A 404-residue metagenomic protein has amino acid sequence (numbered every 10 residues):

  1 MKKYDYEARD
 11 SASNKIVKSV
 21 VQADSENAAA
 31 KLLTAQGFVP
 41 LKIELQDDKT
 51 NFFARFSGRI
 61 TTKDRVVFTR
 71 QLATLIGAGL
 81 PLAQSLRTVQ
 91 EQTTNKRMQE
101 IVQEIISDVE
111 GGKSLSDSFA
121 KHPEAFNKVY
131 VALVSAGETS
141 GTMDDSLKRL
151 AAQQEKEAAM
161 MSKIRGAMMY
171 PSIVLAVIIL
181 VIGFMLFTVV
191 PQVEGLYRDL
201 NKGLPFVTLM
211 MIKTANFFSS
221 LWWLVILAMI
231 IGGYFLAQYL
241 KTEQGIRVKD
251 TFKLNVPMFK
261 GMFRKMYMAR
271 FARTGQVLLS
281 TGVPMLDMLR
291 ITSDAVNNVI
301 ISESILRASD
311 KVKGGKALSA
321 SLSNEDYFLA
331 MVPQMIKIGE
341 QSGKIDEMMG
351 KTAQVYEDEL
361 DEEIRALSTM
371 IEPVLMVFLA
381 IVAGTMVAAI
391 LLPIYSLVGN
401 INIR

Functional and structural regions predicted by a protein language model:
M1-I173, D250, L254-P373: Catalytic metal-binding core of the metallo-beta-lactamase
Q99, F187, T208, E243-I246 (+2 more regions): Non-catalytic, surface-exposed connector residues within folded enzymatic/regulatory domains
A159-Q238, D358-R404: Bilayer-spanning, highly hydrophobic alpha-helical transmembrane segments
G195-F206, F217, E243-G261: Membrane interface segments of multi-pass transport proteins and intramembrane proteases
L224-Q244, L278-A295: Alpha-helical membrane-embedding segments and immediately adjacent membrane-interface amphipathic helices
